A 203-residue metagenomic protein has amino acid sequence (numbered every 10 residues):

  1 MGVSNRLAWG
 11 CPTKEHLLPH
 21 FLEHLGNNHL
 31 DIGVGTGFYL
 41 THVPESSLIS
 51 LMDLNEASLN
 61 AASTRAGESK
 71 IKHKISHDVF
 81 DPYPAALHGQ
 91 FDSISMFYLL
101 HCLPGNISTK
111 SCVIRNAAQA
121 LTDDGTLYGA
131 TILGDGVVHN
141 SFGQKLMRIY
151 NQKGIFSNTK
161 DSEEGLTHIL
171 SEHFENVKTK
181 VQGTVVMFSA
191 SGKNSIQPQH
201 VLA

Functional and structural regions predicted by a protein language model:
L7-N27, F38: Conserved alpha-helix/loop element of class I SAM-dependent methyltransferases that forms part of the SAM/SAH-binding
N28-P84: Class I SAM-dependent methyltransferase SAM/SAH-binding core
S95-Y98: A conserved beta-strand element that flanks and buttresses the S-adenosyl-L-methionine
L103-N116: A short, conserved alpha-helix within the catalytic core of class I
L121-L127: Short glycine-dipeptide loop
Y128-T179: C-terminal alpha-helical "lid/dimerization" subdomain adjacent to the S-adenosyl-L-methionine
H173-A203: Core SAM-dependent methyltransferase catalytic element
